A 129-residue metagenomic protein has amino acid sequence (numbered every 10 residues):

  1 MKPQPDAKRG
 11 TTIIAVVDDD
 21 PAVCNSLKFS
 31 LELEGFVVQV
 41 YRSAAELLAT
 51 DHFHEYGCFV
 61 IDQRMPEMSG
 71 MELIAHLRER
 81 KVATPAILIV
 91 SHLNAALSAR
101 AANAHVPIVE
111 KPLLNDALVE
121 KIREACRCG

Functional and structural regions predicted by a protein language model:
M1-A15, P21-A22, K28, A96 (+1 more regions): Non-catalytic signal-transmission and effector/linker regions of two-component phosphorelay proteins
V17-D18, Y41, F59: Conserved sequence signature across two-component system core domains
P21-Q39: Two-component/phosphorelay signaling modules centered on CheY-like receiver
R42-S43, S69-L73: Acidic catalytic/metal-coordinating carboxylates
D62: Active-site residues of response regulator receiver
M65: Receiver (REC) domain active-site loop signature in two-component systems and cognate sites in sensor histidine kinases
M71-V82: Short amphipathic alpha-helix used as the core "switch/output" element in two-component signaling
I89-S91: Hydrophobic/aromatic residues positioned on beta-strands within the core alpha/beta folds
